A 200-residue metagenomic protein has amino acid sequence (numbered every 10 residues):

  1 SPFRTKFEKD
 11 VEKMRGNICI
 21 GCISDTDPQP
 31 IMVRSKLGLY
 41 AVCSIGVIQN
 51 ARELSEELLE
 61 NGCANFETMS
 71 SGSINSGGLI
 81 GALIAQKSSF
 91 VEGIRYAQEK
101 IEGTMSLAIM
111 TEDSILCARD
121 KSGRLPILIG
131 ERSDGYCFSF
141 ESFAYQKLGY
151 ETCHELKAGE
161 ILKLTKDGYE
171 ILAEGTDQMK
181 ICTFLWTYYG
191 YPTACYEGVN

Functional and structural regions predicted by a protein language model:
S1-K157, K163-N200: Conserved short alpha-helical segments that host acidic/polar catalytic motifs at enzyme active sites
